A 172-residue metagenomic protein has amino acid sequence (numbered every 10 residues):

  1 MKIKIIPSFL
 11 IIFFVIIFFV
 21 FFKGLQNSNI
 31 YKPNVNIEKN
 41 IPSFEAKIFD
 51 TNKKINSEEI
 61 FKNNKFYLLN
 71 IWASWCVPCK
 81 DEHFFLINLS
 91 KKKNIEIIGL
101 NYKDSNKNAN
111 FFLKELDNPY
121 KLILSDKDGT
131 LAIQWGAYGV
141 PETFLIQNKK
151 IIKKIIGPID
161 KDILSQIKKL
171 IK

Functional and structural regions predicted by a protein language model:
M1-K47: N-terminal targeting signals for export/organelle localization
M1-S8, L25-P33, E58-I60, K91-K92 (+3 more regions): Short, Lys/Arg-enriched, disordered terminal segments
N40, K65-Y67, I71-W75, G139: Short pre-active-site segment immediately N-terminal to redox-active cysteine/selenocysteine motifs in thiol-based
E45-Y67: A short beta-strand-turn-helix
L68-L69, I97, T143: Hydrophobic beta-strand anchors of alpha/beta hydrolase catalytic cores
I71-N88: Conserved redox-active cysteine motifs that mediate thiol-disulfide chemistry, especially di-cysteine Cys-X(1-2)-Cys
K91, E96-D128, V140: Conserved segment of the thioredoxin-like fold in thiol-based oxidoreductases
K114-P119, D126-I171: Thiol/disulfide oxidoreductase modules built on the thioredoxin-like
